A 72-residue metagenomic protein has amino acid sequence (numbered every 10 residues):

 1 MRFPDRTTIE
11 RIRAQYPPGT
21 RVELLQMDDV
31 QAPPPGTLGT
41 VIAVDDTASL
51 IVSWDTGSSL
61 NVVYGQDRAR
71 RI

Functional and structural regions predicted by a protein language model:
R2-I72: Basic/aromatic-rich interaction segments and small domains that mediate binding to polyanionic partners
